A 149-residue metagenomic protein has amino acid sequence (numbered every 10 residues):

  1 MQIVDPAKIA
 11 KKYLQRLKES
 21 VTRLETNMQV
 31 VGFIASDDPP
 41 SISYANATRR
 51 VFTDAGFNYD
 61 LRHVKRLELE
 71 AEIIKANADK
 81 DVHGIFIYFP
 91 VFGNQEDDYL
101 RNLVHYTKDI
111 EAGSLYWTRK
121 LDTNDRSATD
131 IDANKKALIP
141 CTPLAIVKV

Functional and structural regions predicted by a protein language model:
M1-T26: Positively charged, low-complexity intrinsically disordered leader regions
I3-V4, K11, G84-V149: Anion-binding alpha/beta catalytic cores of soluble intermediary-metabolism enzymes, centered on
E19-T26, T53, F57, A78-D81 (+1 more regions): Generic secondary-structure signature for well-ordered alpha-helical cores
E25-S36: Short beta-strand segments enriched in small/hydrophobic residues
I34-D37, V64, Y88-P90: Structural motif
A35-N46: Glycine- and acidic-residue-enriched helix-capping/strand-helix junction motifs
R49-V64: Short beta-strand elements in bilobed, periplasmic/extracellular small-molecule ligand-binding domains
E68-K80: Short, well-structured alpha-helical segments in soluble
